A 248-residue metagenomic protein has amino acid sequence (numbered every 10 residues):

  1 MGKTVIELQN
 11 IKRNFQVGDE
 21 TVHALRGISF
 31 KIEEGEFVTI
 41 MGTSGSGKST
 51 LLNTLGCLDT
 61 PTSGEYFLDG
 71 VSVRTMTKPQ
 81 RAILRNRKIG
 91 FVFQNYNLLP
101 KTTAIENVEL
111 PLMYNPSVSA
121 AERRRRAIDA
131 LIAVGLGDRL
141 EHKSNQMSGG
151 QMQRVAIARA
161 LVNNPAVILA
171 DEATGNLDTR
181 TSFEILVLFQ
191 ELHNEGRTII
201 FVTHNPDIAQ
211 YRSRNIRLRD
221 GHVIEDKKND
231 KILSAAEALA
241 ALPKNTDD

Functional and structural regions predicted by a protein language model:
M1-K3, D247: Short, Lys/Arg-enriched, disordered terminal segments
K3-L218: ABC family nucleotide-binding domain
H222-D247: Conserved beta-strand-loop-alpha-helix hinge in the C-terminal portion of ABC ATPase nucleotide-binding domains
